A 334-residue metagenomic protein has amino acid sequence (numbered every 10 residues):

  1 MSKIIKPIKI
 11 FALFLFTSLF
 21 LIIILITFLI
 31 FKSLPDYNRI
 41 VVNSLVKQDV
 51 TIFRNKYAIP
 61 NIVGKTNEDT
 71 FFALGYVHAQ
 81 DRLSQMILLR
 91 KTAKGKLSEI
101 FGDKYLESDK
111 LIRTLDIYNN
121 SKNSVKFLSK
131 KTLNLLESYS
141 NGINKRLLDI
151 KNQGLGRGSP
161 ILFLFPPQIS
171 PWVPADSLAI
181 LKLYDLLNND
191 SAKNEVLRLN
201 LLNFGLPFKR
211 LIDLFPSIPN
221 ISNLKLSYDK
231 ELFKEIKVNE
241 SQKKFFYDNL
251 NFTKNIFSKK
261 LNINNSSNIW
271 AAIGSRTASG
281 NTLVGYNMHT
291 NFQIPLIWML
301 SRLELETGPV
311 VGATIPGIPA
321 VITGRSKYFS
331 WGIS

Functional and structural regions predicted by a protein language model:
M1: Tryptophan-rich substrate-binding surfaces of secreted polymer-degrading and adhesive proteins
I4-V42: N-terminal type II signal-anchor transmembrane helix that functions as the membrane-insertion/stop-transfer segment
F28-M288, I294, G312: Substrate-recognition/specificity elements adjacent to catalytic centers across diverse enzyme folds
K47, N265, L303-T307, I315-P316: N-terminal post-signal-peptidase region of extra-cytosolic proteins
T51, A271, L300-R302, V321: Residue-level detector of beta-strand face positions
T290-L303: Short active-site loop/helix that positions an aromatic residue
T307-S334: Compact, glycine/acidic-enriched structural inserts
